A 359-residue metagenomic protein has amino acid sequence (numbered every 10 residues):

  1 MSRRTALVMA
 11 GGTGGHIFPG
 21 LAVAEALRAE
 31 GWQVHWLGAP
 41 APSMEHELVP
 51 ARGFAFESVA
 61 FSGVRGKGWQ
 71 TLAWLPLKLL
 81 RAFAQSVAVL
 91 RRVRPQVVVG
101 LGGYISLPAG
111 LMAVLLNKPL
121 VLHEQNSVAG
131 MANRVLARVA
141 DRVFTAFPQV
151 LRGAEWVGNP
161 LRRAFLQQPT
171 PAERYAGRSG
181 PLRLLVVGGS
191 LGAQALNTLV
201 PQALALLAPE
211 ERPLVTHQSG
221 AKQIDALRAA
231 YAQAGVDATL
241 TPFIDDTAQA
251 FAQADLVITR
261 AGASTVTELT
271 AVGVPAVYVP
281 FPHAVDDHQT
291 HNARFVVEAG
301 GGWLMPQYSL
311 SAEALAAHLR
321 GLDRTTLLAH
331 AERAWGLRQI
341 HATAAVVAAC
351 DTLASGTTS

Functional and structural regions predicted by a protein language model:
R3-A10, R28-R81, A221-Q223, P306-Y308: Conserved nucleotide-sugar phosphate-binding/catalytic loop shared by glycosyltransferases and other
Q33, A41, A55, V114-P171: Active-site-proximal region of nucleotide-activated glycan assembly enzymes, centered on histidine/acidic-rich loops
L37, P42-L48, T170-V257, T290-R294 (+2 more regions): Donor-nucleotide binding loops and adjacent catalytic segments primarily of GT-B fold Leloir glycosyltransferases
G66-V97, L115: An amphipathic, basic-hydrophobic alpha-helix
P95-V97, A252-T267, V274-P275: Acidic donor-binding loop of glycosyltransferase active sites
L116, A252-A254, T270-V279, A299: Conserved donor-binding/catalytic loop of nucleotide-activated donor transferases
T326-I340: A short, well-ordered alpha-helix in the C-terminal region of glycosyltransferases
I340-S359: C-terminal alpha-helical cap of glycosyltransferases
